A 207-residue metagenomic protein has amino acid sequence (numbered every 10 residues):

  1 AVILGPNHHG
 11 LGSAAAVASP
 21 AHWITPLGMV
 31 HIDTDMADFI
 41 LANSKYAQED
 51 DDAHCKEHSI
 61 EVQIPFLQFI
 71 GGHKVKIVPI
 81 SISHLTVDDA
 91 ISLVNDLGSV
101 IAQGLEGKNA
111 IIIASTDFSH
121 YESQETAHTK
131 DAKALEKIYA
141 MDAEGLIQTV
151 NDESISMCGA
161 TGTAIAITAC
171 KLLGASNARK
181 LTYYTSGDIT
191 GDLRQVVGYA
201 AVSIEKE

Functional and structural regions predicted by a protein language model:
A1-N177, L181-T190, S203-E207: Active-site histidine-anchored catalytic micro-motif
L193-Q195: Short low-complexity, flexible loop/linker segments enriched in glycine and/or proline with clustered acidic
V197-A201: Short hydrophobic/aromatic beta-strand or adjacent loop that forms the aromatic wall/cage of a ligand/substrate-binding
